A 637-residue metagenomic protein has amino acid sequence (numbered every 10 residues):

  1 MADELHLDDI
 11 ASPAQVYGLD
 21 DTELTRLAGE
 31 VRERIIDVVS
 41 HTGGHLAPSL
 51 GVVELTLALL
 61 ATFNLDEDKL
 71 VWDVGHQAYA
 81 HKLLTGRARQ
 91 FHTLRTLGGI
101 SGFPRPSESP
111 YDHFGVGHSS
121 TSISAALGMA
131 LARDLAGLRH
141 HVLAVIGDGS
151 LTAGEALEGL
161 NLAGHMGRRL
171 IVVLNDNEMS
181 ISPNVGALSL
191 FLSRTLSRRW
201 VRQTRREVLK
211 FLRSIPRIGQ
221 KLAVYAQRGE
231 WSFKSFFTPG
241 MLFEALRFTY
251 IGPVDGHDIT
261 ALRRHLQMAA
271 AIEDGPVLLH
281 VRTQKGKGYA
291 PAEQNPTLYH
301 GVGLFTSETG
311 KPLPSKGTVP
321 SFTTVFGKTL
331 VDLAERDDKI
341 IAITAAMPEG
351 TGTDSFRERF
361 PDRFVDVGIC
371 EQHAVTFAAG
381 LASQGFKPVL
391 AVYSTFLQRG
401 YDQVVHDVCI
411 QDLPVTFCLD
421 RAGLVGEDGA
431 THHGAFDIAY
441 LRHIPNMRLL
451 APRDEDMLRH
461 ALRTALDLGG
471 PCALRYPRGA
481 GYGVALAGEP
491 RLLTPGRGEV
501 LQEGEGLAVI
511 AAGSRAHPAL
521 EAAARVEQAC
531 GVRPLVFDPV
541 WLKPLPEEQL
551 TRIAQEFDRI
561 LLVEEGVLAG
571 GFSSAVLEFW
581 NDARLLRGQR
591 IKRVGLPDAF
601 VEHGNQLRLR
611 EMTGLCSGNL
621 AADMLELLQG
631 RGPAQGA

Functional and structural regions predicted by a protein language model:
A2-T85, L242-R264, G275-T283: N-terminal amphipathic, basic-rich helices that act as targeting or association modules
R34, A58, T309, K316 (+1 more regions): Nucleotide/pyrophosphate-binding catalytic subdomain
S40-H41, V52-A61, A125-A130, G154-N161 (+5 more regions): Short alpha-helical segments and helix-capping/turn motifs at coil-helix boundaries
H45-M166, K339-I340, T344-A345, T353-D354: Cofactor-binding active-site loop characterized by glycine-rich and histidine/acidic residues
T93-A125, L135-R139, H165-L298, P312-T329 (+7 more regions): Thiamine diphosphate
V142, I146-G159, G352, F364 (+3 more regions): Extended, hydrophobic alpha-helical segments in both membrane/secreted and soluble proteins
G301-E308, P445-A487: Helix-enriched interaction subdomains in cytosolic or periplasmic regions, typified by TIR/SEFIR signaling/NADase cores
